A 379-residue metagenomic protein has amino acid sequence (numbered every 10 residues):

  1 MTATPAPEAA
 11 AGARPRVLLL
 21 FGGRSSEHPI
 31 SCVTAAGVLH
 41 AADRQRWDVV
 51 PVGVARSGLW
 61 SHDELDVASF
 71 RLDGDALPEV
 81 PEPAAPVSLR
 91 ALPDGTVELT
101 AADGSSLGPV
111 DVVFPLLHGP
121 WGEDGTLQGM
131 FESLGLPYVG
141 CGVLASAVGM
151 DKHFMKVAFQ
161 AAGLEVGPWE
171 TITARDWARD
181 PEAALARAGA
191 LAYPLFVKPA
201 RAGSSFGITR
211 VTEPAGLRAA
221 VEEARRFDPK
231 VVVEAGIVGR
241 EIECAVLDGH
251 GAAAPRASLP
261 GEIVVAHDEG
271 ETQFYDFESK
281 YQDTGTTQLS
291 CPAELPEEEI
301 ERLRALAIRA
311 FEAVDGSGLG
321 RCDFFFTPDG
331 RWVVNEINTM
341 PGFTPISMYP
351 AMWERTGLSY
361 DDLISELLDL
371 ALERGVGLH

Functional and structural regions predicted by a protein language model:
M1-L144, V148-F154, A161, I172-L185 (+2 more regions): ATP-binding N-terminal substructure of ATP-dependent carboxylate-amine bond-forming enzymes
T2-P15, F21-R24, R44, A158 (+1 more regions): ATP-dependent carboxylate activation and anion-phosphoryl transfer catalytic cores that bind Mg-ATP to form
S31, V166-T171, P194-E222, E241-E243: Glycine-rich phosphate-binding loop of ATP-grasp-fold ATP-dependent ligases
V49, P137-Y138, V166, L195 (+1 more regions): Hydrophobic beta-strand scaffold residues
V50-V52, V231, A235, I242-E243 (+1 more regions): A short glycine-rich, hydrophobically flanked beta-strand micro-motif that places a catalytic Asp/Glu for divalent metal
F159-Q160, R187-F206, P229-I242: ATP-grasp fold ATP-binding core
I172, I208-E213, V246-G249, T327 (+2 more regions): Short beta-strand-to-turn element immediately C-terminal to the catalytic PLP-Schiff-base lysine in fold type I
T212-A305, R331-V333: Phosphate-binding site of ATP-dependent enzymes
